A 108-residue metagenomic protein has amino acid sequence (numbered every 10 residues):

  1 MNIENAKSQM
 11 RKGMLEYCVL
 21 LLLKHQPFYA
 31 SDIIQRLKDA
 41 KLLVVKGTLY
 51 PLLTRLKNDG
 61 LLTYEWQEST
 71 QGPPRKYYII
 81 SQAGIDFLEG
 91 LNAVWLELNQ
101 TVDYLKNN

Functional and structural regions predicted by a protein language model:
M1-A6: Short, intrinsically disordered or compositionally biased N-terminal tails of bacterial proteins
K7-T48, Q67: N-terminal helix-turn-helix DNA-binding core of bacterial DNA-binding proteins
C18-L21, Q35, T54, E89 (+1 more regions): A cross-family signal for key residues in well-ordered alpha-helices that form functional helical elements
L49-P51, R55-L56: Basic amphipathic alpha-helical segments that dock to polyanions
G60: Glycine-centered, phosphate/nucleic-acid-interacting loop/turn motifs that mediate DNA/RNA or nucleotide
T70, P74-N92: Basic, amphipathic "hinge/linker" alpha-helix immediately C-terminal to the N-terminal HTH DNA-binding motif
D86-N108: Amphipathic alpha-helical dimerization/coiled-coil segments that flank or bridge DNA-binding/regulatory modules
